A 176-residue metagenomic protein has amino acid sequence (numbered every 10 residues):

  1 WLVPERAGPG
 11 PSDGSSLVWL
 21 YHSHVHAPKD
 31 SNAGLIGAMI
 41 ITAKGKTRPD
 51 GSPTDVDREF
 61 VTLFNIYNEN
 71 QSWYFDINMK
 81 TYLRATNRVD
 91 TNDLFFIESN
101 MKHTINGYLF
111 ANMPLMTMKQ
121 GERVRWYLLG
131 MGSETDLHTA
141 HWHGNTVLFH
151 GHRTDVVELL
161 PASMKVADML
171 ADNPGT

Functional and structural regions predicted by a protein language model:
W1-T176: Copper-binding active sites and cupredoxin-like electron-transfer domains, recognizing His/Cys-rich ligand loops
